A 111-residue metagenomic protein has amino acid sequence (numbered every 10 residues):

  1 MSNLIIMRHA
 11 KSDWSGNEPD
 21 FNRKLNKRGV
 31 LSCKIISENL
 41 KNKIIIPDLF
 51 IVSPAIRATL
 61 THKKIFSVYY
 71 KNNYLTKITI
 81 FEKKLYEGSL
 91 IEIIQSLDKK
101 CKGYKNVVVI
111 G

Functional and structural regions predicted by a protein language model:
N3, A10-K84: Active-site-proximal alpha-helix that buttresses catalytic centers in soluble enzyme cores
N3-L4, K100-G111: Generic beta-sheet signal
N17, S89, Y104-N106: Intrinsically disordered, low-complexity regions
P19-D20, V30, I93-Q95, I110: Surface-exposed beta-strand edges and their flanking turn/coil or helix-capping segments
L85-K102: Short phosphate-binding loop-to-helix
